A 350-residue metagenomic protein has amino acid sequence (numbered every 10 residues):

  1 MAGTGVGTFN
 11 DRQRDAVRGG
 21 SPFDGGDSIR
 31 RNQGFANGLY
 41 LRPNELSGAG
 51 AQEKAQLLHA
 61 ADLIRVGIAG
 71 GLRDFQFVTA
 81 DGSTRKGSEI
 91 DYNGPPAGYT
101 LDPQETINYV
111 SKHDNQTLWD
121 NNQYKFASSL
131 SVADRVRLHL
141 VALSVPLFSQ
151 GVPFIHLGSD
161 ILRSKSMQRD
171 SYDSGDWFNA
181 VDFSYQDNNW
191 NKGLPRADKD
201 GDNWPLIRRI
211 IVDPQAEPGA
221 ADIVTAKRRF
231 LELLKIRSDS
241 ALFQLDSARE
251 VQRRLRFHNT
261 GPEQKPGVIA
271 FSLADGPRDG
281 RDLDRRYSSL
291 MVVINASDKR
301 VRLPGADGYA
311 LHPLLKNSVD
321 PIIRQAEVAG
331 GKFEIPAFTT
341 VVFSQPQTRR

Functional and structural regions predicted by a protein language model:
M1-N93, A97-Y99, S159-W204, A306-D307: Active-site-proximal helices and loops of the catalytic beta/alpha 8
T4, T8, T79, T84 (+7 more regions): Residue-identity detector for threonine
G67, G71, E232, I236 (+1 more regions): Residues that form generic nucleotide/phosphate-binding pockets
I90-M291, A296-P304, G308: Loop/helix patches that line or flank the sugar-binding groove of alpha-linked glycan CAZymes
V110, L315-N317, S344: Residues at the C-termini of beta-strands that transition into short coil/loop
D307-D320: Solvent-exposed beta-hairpin/edge-strand motifs
D320-A326: Short, structured beta-strand/loop micro-motifs enriched in basic residues and often containing a Trp
A326-R350: C-terminal beta-strand-rich structural cap/linker in extracellular carbohydrate-active enzymes
